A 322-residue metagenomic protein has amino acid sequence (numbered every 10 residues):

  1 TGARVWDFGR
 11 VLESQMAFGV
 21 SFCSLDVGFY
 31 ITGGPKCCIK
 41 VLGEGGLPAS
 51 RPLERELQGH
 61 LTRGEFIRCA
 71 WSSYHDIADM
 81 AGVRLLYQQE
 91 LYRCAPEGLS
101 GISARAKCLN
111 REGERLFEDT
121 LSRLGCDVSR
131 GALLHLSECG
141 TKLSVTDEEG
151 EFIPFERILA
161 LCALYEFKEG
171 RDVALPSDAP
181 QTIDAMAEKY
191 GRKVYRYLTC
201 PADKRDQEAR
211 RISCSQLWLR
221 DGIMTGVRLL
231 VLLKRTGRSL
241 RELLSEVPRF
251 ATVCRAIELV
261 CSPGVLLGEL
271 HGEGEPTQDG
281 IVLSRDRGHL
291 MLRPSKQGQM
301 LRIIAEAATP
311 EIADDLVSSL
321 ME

Functional and structural regions predicted by a protein language model:
T1-I39, F117-F152: N-terminal small/polar loop signature for handling phosphorylated ligands or for N-terminal nucleophile
G2, P96-A104, E166-D172, Y190: Short, surface-exposed connector motifs at secondary-structure boundaries
V27, S103-R105, A132-L134, A174 (+1 more regions): Conserved beta-strand elements of the Class I
T32, K107-R111, L175-D178: Structural motif
K36-G131, E148: Gly/Ser/Thr-enriched, mixed-charge loops and adjacent short helices that form phosphate/oxyanion-binding elements
L47-A70, I158-Y190: Glycine-rich phosphate-binding loop plus the immediately following alpha-helix
C139-T141, T146-E151, F155, Y165-E322: Phosphate-binding and adjacent anionic-ligand microenvironments
